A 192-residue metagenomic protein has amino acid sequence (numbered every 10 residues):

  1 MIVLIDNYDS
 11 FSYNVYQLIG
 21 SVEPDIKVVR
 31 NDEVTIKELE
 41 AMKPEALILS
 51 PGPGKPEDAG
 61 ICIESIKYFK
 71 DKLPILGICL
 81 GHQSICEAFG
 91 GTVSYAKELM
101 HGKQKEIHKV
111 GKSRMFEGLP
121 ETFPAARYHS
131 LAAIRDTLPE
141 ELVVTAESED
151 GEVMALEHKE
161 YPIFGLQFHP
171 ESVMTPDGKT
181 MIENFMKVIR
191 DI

Functional and structural regions predicted by a protein language model:
M1-V3: Extreme N-terminal starter segment of soluble prokaryotic enzymes
Y16-D25: Two-component/phosphorelay signaling modules centered on CheY-like receiver
D25-V34: A short beta-strand-loop structural module common to alpha/beta enzyme folds
T35-K43: Short amphipathic alpha-helix with an adjacent loop that forms part of the alpha/beta core around
P44-G118, I182-N184: Cysteine-nucleophile active-site neighborhood
C79, H129, H169: Histidine-centered divalent metal-coordination motifs
S113-E160: Catalytic beta-strand/loop cores that center a nucleophilic Ser/Cys/Thr and support acyl-enzyme chemistry
V173-I192: Acyltransferase
